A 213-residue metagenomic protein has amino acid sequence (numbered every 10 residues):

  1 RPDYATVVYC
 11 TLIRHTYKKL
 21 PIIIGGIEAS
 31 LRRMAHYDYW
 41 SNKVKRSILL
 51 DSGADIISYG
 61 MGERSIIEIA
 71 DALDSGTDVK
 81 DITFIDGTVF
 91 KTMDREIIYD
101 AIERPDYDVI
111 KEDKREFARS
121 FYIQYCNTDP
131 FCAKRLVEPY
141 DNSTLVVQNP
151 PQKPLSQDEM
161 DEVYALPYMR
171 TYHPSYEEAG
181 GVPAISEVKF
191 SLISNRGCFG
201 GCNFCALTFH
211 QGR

Functional and structural regions predicted by a protein language model:
R1-D141, Q148: Glycine-rich beta-alpha loop elements in corrinoid/cobalamin-binding modules across cobalamin-dependent enzymes
C126-R213: Radical SAM [4Fe-4S] cluster-binding motif and immediate context
